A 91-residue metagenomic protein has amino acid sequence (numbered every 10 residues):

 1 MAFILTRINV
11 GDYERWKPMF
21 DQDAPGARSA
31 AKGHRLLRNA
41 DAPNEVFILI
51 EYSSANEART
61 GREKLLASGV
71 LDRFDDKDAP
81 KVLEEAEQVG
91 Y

Functional and structural regions predicted by a protein language model:
M1-Y91: Short S/T/G/P-rich N-terminal loop/turn motif that feeds into the first structured element of a domain
